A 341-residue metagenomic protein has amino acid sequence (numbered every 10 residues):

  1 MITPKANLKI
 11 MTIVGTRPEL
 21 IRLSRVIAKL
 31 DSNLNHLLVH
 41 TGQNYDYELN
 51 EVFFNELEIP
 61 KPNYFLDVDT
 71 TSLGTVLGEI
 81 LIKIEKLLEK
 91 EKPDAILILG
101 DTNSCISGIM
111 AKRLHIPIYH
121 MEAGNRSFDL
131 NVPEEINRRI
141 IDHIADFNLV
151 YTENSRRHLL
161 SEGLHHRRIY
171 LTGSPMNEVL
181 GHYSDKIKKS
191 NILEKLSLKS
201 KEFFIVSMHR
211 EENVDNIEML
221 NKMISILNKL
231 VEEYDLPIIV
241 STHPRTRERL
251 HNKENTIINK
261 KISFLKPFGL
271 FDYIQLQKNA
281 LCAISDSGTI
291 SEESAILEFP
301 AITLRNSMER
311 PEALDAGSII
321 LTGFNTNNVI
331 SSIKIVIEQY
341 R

Functional and structural regions predicted by a protein language model:
M1-L236, V240-S241, T246-R341: Nucleotide-activated sugar donor-binding and catalytic core shared by glycosyltransferases and related lipid-linked
